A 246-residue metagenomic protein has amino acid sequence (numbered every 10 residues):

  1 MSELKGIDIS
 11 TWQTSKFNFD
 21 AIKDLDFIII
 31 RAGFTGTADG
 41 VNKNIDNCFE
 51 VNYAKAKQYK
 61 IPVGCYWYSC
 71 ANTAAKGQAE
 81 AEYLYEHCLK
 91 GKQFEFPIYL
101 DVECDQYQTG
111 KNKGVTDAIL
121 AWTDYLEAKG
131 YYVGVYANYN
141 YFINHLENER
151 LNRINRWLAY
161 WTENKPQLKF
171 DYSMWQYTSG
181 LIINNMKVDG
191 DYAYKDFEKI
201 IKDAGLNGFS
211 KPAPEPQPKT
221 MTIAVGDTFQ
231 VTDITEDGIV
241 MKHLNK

Functional and structural regions predicted by a protein language model:
M1-D24, E147-P218: Functionally critical loop-and-helix segments that line ligand-binding/catalytic clefts of soluble enzyme domains
M1-T123, E127-G130: Substrate-binding cleft of extracellular glycoside hydrolase catalytic domains
G36, A71, Y141, N164 (+1 more regions): Surface-exposed, flexible loop/turn segments at secondary-structure boundaries
D46, D189, E236-D237: Acidic/polar residues in short coil/turn loops that connect beta-strands within repeat-based beta-sheet scaffolds
E95-D171: Catalytic domains of cell-wall/extracellular-matrix polysaccharide-remodeling enzymes, centered on de-N-acetylation
Q217-K246: Short, low-complexity, charged amphipathic interaction modules
